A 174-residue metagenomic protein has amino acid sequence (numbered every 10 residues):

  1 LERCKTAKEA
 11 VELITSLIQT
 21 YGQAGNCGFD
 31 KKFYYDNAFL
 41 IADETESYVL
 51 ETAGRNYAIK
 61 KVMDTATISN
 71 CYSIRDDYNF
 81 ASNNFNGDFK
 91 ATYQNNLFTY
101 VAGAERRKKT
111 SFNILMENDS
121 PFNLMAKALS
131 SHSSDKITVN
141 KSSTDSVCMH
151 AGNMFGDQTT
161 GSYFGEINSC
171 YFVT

Functional and structural regions predicted by a protein language model:
L1-T20: Well-ordered mid-protein domain cores that form the structural environment of catalytic cofactors
V11, T15, N26-D30, Y34-N37 (+2 more regions): C-terminus-biased signal that marks the final domain/tail of proteins
Y21-G25: Phosphate-interacting basic helix/loop segments used at nucleotide- and nucleic-acid interfaces
F39-I41, A58-I59: Short polybasic amphipathic segments
A42-E44, T52-A53, V62, E166-N168: Structured loops at beta-to-helix junctions and adjacent beta-edge loops in soluble globular domains
E46-I59, T159: Structured soluble/peripheral alpha/beta segments that form catalytic or ligand/cofactor-binding pockets
I59-T65: Active-site and NAD+-binding cores of ADP-ribose-processing enzymes
